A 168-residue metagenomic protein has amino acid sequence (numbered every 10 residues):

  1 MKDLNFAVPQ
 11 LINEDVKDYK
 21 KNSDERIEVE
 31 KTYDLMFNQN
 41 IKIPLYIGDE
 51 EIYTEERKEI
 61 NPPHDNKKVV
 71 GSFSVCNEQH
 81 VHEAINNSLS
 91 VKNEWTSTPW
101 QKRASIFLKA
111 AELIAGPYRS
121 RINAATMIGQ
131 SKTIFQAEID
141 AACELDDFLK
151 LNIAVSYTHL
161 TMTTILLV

Functional and structural regions predicted by a protein language model:
M1-V70: Hydrophobic face of amphipathic alpha-helices that form TPR/SEL1-like repeat modules and related alpha-solenoid
T54-E55, E59-N61, N66-S156: Glycine-rich loop-to-alpha-helix module at the N-terminal edge of alpha/beta enzyme cores
T158-T164: Conserved small/polar residues in nucleotide/adenosyl-binding loops
